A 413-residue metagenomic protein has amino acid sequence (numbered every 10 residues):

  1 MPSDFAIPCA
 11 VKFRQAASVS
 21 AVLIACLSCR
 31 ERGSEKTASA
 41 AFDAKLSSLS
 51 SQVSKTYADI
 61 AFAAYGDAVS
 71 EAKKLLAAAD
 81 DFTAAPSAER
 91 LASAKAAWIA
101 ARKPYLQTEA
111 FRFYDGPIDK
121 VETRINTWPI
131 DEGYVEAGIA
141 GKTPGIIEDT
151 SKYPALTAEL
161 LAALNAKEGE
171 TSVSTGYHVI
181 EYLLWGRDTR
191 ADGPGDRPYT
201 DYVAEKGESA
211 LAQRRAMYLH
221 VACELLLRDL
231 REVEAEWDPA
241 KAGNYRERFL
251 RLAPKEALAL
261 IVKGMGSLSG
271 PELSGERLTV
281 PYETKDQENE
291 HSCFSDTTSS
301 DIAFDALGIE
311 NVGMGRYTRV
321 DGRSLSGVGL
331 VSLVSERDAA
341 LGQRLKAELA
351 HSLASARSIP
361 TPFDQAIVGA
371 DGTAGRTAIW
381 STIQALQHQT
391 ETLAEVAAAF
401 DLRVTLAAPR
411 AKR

Functional and structural regions predicted by a protein language model:
D4-A17: Bacterial N-terminal signal peptides that target proteins for export
F5-P8, I24, T298: Generic alpha-helical structural signal
S18-C26: Bacterial N-terminal signal peptides
S18-V19, S34, W128: General helical structural elements
C29-R32: Bacterial signal peptide processing site
A38-R413: Mature extracytoplasmic or organellar-lumen-exposed domains after removal of signal/transit peptides
